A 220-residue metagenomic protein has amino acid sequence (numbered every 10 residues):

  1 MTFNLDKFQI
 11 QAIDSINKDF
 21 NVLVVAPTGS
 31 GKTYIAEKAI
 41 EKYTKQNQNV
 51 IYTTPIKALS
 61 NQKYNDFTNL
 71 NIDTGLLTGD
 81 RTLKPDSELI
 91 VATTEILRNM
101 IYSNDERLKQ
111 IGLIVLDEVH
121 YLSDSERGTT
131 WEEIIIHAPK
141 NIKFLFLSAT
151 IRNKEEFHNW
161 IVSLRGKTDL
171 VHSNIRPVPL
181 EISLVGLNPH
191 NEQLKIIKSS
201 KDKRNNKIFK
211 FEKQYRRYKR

Functional and structural regions predicted by a protein language model:
M1-V25: Conserved pre-motif I regulatory segment
I16, T44, P139: Conserved ATPase "switch" residues in P-loop NTPase domains
K18-V24, Q48, S87-E88, I142-K143: Pre-Walker A (Motif I) flank of P-loop NTPase domains
T28: The conserved Walker
K32-E41, R127-E132: Motif I (Walker A/P-loop) of helicase-class P-loop NTPases
T44, Q48-N99, N159, D169: Conserved nucleic-acid-binding Ia/Ib motif block in the N-terminal RecA-like helicase ATPase lobe
I90, E95-I96, N104-F146: SF2 helicase catalytic motif II
I136, K143-L145, T150-R220: Conserved interdomain linker/interface between the two RecA-like ATPase lobes of SF2 helicase motors
